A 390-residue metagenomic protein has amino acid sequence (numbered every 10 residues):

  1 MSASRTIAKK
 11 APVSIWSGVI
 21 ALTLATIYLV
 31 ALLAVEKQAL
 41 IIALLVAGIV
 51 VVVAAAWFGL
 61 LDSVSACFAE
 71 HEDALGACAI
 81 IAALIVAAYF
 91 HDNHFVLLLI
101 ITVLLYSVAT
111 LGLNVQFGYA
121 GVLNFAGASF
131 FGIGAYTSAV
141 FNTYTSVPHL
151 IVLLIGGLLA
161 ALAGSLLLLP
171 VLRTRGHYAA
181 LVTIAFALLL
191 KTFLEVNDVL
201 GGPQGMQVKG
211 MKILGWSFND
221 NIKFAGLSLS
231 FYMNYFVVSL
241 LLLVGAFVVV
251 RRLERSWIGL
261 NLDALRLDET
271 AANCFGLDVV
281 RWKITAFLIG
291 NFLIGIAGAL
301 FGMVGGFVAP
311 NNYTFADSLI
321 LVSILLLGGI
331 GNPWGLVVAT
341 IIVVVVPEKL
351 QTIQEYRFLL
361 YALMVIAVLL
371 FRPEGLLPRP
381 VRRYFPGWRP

Functional and structural regions predicted by a protein language model:
S2-P390: Transmembrane alpha-helices and adjacent helix-loop boundaries
